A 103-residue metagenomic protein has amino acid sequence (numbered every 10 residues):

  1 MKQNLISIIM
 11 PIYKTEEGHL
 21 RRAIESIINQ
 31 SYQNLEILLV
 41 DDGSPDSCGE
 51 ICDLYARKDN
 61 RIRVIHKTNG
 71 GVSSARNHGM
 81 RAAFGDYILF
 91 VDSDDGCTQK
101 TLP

Functional and structural regions predicted by a protein language model:
M1-P103: Nucleotide-sugar donor-binding/catalytic module of glycosyltransferases that assemble extracellular/cell-envelope
